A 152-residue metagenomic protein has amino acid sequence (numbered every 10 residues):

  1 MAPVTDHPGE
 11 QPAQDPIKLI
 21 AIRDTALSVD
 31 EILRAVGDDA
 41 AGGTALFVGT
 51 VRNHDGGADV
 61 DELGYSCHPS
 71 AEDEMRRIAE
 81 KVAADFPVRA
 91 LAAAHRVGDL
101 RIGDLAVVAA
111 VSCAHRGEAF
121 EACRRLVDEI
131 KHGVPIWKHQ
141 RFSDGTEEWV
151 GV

Functional and structural regions predicted by a protein language model:
M1-A106, S112-R124, D128-V152: N-terminal, polar/charged subdomain of small-to-medium soluble alpha/beta proteins
